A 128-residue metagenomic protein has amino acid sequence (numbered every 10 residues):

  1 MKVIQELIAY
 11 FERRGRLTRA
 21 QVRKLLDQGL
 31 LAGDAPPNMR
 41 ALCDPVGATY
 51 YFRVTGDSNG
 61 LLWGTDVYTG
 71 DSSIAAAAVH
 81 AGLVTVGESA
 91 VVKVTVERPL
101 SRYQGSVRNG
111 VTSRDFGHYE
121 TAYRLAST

Functional and structural regions predicted by a protein language model:
Q5-I8, E12, R19, R23-L26: Residue-level detector of alpha-helical secondary structure
R16-R19, T49: General structural signal for secondary-structure boundaries
L26-T128: Mitochondrial intermembrane space
